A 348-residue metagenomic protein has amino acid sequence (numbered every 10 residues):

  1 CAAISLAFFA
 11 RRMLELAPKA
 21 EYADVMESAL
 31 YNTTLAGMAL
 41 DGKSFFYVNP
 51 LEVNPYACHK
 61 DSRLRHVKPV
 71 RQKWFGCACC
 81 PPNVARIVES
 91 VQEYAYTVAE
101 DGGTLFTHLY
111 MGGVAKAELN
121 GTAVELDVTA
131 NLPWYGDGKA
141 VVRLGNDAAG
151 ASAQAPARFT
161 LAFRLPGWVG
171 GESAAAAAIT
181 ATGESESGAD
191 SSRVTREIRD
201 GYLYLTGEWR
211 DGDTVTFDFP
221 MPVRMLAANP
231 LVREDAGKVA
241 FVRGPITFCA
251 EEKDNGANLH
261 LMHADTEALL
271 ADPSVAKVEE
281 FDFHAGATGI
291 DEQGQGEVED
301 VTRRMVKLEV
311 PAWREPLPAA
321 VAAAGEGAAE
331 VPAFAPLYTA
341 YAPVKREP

Functional and structural regions predicted by a protein language model:
C1-L14, P81-V91: Well-ordered alpha-helical segments within folded domains of soluble proteins
S5-P18, L35, R143-D147: Well-ordered alpha-helical scaffold segments within catalytic/enzyme domains
D24-N32, G37-D137, R143, G150-Q154 (+4 more regions): C-terminal beta-rich recognition modules with glycine/proline-rich loops and embedded aromatic residues
G138-A140, F159, G201: Short beta-strand or tight-loop elements that sit immediately N-terminal to catalytic metal-binding acidic residues
P156-V169: Surface-exposed beta-strand/loop patches in extracellular or lumenal glycoproteins
G171-T206, M225-L231: Solvent-exposed beta-strand/loop surfaces of large extracellular or lumenal domains
